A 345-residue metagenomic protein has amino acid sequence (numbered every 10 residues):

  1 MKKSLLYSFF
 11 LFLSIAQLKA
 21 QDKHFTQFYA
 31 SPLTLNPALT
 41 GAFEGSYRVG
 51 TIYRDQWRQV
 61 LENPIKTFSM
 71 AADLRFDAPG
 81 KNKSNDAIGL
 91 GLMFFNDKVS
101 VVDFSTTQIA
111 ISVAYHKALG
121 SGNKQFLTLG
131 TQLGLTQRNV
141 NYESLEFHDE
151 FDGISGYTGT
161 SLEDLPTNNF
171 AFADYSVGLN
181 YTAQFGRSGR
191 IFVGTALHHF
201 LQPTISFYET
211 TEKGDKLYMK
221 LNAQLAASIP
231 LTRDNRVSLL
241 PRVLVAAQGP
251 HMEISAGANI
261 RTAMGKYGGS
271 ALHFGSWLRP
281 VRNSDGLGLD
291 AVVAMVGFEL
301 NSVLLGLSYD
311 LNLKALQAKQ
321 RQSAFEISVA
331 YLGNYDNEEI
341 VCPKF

Functional and structural regions predicted by a protein language model:
S4-S14: Sec-dependent N-terminal signal peptides
I15-A20: Sec/Tat signal peptide C-region and signal peptidase I cleavage site
Q21-F345: Subset of outer-membrane beta-barrel
